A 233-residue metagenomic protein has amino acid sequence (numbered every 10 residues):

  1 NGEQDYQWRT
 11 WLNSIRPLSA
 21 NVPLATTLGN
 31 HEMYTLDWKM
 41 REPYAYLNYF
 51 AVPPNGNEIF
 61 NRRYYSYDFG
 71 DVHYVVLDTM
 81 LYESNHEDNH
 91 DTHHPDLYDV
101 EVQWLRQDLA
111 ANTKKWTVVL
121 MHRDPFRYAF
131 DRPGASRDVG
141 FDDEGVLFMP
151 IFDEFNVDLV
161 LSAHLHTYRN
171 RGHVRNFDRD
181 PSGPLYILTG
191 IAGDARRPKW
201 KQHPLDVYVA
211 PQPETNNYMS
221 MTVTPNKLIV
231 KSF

Functional and structural regions predicted by a protein language model:
N1, G29-N30, H122, A163-H164: Active-site glycine-centered loops adjacent to acidic/histidine catalytic or metal-binding residues that shape
N1, N112-F130: Short acidic, glycine-rich surface-loop motifs adjacent to enzyme active sites
D5-T113, G134-D142, L147-F148, L159 (+2 more regions): Extended active-site neighborhood of metal-dependent phosphoesterases/phosphodiesterases
E32, P125, T167: Short active-site segment of divalent metal-dependent hydrolases/proteases that encodes the spacing between
H73, I229-K231: General beta-strand recognition
D78, K231-F233: Transmembrane beta-strands of outer-membrane beta-barrel proteins
L120, V157-R169: Metal-dependent active-site segment of extracytoplasmic phospho-/sulfohydrolases and closely related
F152: A conserved, positively charged/aromatic
